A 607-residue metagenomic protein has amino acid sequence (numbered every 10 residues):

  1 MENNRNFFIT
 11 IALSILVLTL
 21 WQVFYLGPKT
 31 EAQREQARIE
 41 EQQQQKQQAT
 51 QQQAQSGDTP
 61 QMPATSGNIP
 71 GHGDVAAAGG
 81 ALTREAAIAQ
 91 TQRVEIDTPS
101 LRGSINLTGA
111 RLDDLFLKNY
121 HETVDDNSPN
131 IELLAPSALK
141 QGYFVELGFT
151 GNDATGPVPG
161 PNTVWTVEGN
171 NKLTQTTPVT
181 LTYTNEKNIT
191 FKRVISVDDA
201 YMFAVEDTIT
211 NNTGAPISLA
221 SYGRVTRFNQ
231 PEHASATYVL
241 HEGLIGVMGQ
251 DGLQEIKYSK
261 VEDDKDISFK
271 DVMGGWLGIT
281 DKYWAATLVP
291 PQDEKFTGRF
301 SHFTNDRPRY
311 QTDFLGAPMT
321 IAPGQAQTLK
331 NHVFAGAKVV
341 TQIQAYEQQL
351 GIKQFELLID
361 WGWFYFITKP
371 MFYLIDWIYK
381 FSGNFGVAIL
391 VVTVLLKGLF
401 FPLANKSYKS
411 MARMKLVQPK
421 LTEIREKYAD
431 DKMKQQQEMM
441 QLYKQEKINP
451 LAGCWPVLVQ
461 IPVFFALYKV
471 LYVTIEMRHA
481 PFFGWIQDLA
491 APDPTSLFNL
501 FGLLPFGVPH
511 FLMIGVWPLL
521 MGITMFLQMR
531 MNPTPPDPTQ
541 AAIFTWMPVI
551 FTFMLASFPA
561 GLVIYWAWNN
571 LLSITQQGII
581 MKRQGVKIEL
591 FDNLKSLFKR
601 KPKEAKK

Functional and structural regions predicted by a protein language model:
M1-G398, E589-K607: Membrane-protein biogenesis/insertion across secretory and organellar systems
F8-Q22, F464-L467, L519-I523, V549-I550: Core hydrophobic alpha-helical membrane-spanning segments
V164, Y379, P462-G484, L527-R530: Juxtamembrane "helix exit" motif at the C-terminal ends of alpha-helical transmembrane segments in multi-pass membrane
I189, G324, L399-F464, V473 (+2 more regions): Membrane-interface amphipathic helices and adjacent TM-edge segments
F355-K427, K434, M440-K444, A480-G484 (+1 more regions): Transmembrane alpha-helical segments that form the functional core of multipass membrane systems
S382-F385, F553-V563: Transmembrane helix interruption/hinge and helix-loop junction motifs
Y468-G522: Conserved catalytic motifs of ABC-family nucleotide-binding domains
P518, G561-N570: Hydrophobic core segments of alpha-helical transmembrane domains in multi-pass membrane proteins
